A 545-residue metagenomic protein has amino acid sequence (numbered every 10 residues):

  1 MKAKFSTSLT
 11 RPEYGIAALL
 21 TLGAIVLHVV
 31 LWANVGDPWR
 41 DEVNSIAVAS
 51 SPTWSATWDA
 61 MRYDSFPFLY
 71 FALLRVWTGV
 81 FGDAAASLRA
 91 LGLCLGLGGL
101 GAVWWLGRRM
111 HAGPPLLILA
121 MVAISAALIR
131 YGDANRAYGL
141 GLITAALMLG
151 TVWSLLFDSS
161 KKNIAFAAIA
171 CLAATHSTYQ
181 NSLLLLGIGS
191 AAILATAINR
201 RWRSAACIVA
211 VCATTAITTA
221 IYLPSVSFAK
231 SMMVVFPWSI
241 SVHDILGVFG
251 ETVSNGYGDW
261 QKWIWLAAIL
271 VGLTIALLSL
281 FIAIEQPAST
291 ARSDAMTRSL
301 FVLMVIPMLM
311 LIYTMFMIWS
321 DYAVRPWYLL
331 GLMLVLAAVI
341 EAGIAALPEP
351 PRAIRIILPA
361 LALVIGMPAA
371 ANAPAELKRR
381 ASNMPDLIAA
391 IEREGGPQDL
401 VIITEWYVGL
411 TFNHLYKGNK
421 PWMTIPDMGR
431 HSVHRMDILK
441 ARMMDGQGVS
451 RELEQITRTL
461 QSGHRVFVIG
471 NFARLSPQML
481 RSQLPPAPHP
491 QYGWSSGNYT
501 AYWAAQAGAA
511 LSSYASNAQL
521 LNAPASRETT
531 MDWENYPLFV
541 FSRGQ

Functional and structural regions predicted by a protein language model:
F5, L9-Q545: Membrane-proximal helix-loop-helix interfaces that form the catalytic/acceptor-binding platform of multi-pass membrane
